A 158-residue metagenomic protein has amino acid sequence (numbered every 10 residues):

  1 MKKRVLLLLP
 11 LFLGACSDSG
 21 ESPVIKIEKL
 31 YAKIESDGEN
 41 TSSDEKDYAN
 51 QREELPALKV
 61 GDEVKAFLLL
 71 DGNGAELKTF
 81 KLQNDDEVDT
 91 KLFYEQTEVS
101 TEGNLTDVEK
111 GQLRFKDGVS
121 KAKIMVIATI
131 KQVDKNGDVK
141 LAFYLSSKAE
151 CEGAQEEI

Functional and structural regions predicted by a protein language model:
M1-K2, G72: Generic cytosolic/nucleocytoplasmic N-terminal low-complexity/intrinsically disordered segments
K2-L8: Sec-dependent signal peptide recognition, specifically the positively charged N-region followed immediately by
L8-L9, I158: Alpha-helix C-terminal capping segments
L13-A15: C-terminal motif of bacterial Sec signal peptides marking the signal peptidase cleavage site
S17-G20: Bacterial signal peptide processing site
I25-I158: First exposed extracellular module after export/assembly in secreted or surface-exposed proteins
